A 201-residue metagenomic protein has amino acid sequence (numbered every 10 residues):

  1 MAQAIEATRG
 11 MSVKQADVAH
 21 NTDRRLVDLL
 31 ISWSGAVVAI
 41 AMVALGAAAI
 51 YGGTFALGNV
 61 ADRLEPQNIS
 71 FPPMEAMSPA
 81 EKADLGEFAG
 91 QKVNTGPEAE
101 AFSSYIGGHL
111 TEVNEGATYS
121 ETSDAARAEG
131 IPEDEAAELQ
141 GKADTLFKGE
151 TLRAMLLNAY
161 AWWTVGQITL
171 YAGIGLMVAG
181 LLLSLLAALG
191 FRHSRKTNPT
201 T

Functional and structural regions predicted by a protein language model:
M1-T22: N-terminal Lys/Arg-rich, disordered targeting/topogenic segments
D17-S34, T164-T201: Juxtamembrane interface at the cytosolic side of transmembrane helices
L29-A49: Hydrophobic membrane-insertion alpha-helices, especially the h-region of bacterial N-terminal signal peptides
I50-S70: Alpha-helical transmembrane signal-anchor/signal-peptide segments
I69-E150: Long, solvent-exposed extracytoplasmic domains/loops
A137-M177: Short, aromatic-rich amphipathic segments at membrane interfaces that lie adjacent to a transmembrane helix or signal
